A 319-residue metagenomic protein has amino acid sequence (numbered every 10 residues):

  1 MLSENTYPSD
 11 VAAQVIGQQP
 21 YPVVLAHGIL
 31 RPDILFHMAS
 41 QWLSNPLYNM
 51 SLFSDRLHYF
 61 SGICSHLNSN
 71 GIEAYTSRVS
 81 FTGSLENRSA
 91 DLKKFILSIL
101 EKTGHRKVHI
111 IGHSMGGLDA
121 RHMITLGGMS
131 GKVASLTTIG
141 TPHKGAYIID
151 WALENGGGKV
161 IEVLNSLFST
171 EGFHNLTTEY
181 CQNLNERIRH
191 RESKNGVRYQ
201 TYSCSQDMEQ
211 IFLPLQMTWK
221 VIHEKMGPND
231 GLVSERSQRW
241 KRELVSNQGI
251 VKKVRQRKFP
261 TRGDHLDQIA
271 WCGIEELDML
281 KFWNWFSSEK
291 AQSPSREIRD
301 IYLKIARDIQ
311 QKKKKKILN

Functional and structural regions predicted by a protein language model:
M1-Y21: Charged, low-complexity intrinsically disordered tails and linkers
L2-Y7, F173-R191, R299-K313: A Trp-anchored, charged/polar loop motif used as the substrate-binding/catalytic surface of acyl/ester-handling
Q18-V108: Active-site catalytic motif of lipid deacylating hydrolases and related acyltransferases
V24, Y75, T137, Q200-Y202: Hydrophobic/aromatic beta-strand patches that form the interior of the parallel beta-sheet core in alpha/beta enzyme
H27, E86-R189, D230: Serine-dependent carboxylesterase/thioesterase catalytic core of lipase-like alpha/beta-hydrolase/SGNH enzymes
I29-R31, S80-T82, P142-K144, C204-E209 (+1 more regions): Short, solvent-exposed loop/turn segments at secondary-structure junctions
L35-M38, A146-A152, G157, Q210-L215: Short aromatic-enriched loop/helix-cap "lid" or pocket-rim segments at secondary-structure transitions that line
K194-N319: C-terminal catalytic-base region of ester-bond hydrolases, centering on the histidine of the charge-relay
